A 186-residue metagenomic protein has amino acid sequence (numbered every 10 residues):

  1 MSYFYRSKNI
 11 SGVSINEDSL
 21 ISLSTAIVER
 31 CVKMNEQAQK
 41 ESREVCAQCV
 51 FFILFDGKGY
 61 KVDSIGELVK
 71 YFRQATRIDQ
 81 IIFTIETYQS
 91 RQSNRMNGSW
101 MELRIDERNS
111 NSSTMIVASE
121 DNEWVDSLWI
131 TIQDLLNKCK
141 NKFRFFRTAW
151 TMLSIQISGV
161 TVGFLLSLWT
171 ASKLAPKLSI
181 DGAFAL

Functional and structural regions predicted by a protein language model:
S11-F146: Membrane-protein extramembrane domains
N122-A185: Cytosolic-side membrane-insertion boundary helix
